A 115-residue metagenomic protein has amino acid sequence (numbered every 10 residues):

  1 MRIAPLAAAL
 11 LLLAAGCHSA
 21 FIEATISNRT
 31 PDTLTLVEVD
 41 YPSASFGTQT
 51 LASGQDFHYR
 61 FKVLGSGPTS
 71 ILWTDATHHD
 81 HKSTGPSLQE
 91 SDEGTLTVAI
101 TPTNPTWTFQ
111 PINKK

Functional and structural regions predicted by a protein language model:
P5-A15: Bacterial N-terminal signal peptides
G16-A20: Bacterial signal peptide processing site
F21-E23, D56-H58, T95: Intrinsic-disorder/low-complexity, polar/charged segments enriched in Ser/Thr/Lys/Arg/Asp/Glu/Gln
A24-P31: Asparagine-centered strand-capping/turn motif at beta-strand->loop junctions
T30, V63-G65, D92: Short loop/turn positions at the edges of beta-strands in beta-sheet-rich folds
L36-K82, T108-Q110: Post-signal-peptide N-terminal segment of Sec-exported extracytoplasmic proteins
D80, P86-K115: Extracellular beta-sheet/turn segments enriched in Thr/Pro/Gly and aliphatic residues
